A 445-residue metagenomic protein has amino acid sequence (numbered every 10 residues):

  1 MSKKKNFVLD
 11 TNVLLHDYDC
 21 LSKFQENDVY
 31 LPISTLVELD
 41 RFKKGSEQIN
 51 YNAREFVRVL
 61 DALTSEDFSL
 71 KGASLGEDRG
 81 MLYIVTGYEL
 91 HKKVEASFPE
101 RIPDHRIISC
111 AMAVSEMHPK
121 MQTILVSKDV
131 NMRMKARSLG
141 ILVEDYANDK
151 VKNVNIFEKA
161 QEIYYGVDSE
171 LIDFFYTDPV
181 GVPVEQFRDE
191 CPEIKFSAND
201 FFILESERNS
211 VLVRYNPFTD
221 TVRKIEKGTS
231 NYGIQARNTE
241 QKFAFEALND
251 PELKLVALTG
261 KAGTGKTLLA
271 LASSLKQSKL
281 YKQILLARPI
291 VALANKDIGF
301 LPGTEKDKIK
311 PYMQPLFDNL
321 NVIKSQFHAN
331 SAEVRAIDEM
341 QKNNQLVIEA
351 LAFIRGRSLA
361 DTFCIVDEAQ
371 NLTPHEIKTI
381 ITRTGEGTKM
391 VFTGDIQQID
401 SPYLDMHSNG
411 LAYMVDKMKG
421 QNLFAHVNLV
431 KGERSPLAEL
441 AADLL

Functional and structural regions predicted by a protein language model:
K3-I124, V130-N231: Active-site-proximal, substrate-binding regions of enzyme catalytic domains and RNA-binding/basic surfaces
H16-Y18, K342-I365, A369-T379: Conserved RecA-like ASCE ATPase "motif II neighborhood" in helicase/translocase motors
R41-A73, Q314-L316, A412-L445: Conserved coupling/interface region of RecA-like P-loop/ASCE motor cores
G233-E252: N-terminal pre-P-loop "Q-motif" helix
P251-A257, D361: Pre-Walker A (Motif I) flank of P-loop NTPase domains
L258-G260, A270: Hydrophobic anchor at the beta1->P-loop junction of P-loop NTPases
G263-G265: Conserved glycine(s) of the Walker
L268-A336, S401-N422: Conserved P-loop
